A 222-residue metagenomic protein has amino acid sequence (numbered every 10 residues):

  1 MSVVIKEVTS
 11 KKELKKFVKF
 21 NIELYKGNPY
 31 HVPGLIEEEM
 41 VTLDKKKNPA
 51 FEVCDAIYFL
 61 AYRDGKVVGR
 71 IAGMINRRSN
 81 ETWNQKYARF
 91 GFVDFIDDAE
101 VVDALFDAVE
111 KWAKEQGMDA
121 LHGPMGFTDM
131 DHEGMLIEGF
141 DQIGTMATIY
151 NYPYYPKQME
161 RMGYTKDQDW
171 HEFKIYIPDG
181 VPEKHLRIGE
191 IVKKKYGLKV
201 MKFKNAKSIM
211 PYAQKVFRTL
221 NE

Functional and structural regions predicted by a protein language model:
M1-K46, Y196-E222: Short amphipathic alpha-helix that is part of the acyltransferase structural core
L14, V67, R77-N80, D129-D131 (+2 more regions): Flexible loop/turn segments at secondary-structure boundaries
F20-N21, Y25, E52-A56, R70: Membrane-embedded alpha-helical bundles of multi-pass transporters/translocases, especially carrier/permease families
D44-L60: A short helix-loop-beta-strand connector motif used in the catalytic cores of GNAT acetyltransferases and, in some
A56-I71, E160, K166-D169: Conserved beta-hairpin
E81-Q168: Acyl-donor binding region in acyl/amide transferases
I149-E222: Acyltransferase donor/substrate-recognition loop-hinge adjacent to the catalytic core
